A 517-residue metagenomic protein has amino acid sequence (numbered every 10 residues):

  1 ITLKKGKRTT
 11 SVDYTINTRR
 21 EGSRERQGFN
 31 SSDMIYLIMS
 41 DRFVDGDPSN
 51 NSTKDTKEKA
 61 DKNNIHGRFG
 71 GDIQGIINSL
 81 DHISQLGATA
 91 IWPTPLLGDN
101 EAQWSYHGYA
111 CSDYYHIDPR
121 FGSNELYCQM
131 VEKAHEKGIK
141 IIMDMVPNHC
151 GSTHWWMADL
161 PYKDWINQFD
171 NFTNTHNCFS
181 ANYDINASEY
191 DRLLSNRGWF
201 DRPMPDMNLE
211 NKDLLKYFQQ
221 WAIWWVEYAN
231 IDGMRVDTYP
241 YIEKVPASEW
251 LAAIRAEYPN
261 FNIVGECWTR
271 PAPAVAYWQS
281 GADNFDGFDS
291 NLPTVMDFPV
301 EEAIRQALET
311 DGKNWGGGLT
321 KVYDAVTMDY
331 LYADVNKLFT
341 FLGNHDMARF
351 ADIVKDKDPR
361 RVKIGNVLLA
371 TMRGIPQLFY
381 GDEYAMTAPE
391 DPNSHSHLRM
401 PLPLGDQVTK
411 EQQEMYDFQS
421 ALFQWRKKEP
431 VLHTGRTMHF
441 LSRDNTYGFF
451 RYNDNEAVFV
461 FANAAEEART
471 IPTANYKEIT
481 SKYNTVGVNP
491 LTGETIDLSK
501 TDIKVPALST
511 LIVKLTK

Functional and structural regions predicted by a protein language model:
I1-I35, I77, D81-G87, R373 (+3 more regions): Carbohydrate-interacting/catalytic domains
D33, D41-A229, A247-E257, P273-V275 (+2 more regions): Substrate-binding/active-site clefts of carbohydrate-active enzymes
M34-Y36, I91-P93, I141-M143, M234 (+3 more regions): Hydrophobic faces of well-ordered beta-strands that scaffold small-molecule active sites in alpha/beta enzyme cores
H66, N208, R235-T238, F350-P359 (+2 more regions): Active-site rim elements
R68-G75, G122-L126, D213-F218, I242 (+7 more regions): Soluble or luminal CAZymes and related metallo-dependent hydrolases
V131-H135, H149, H154, W221-I223 (+8 more regions): Active-site-proximal helices and loops of the catalytic beta/alpha 8
V335-K355: Active-site clefts of carbohydrate-active enzymes
